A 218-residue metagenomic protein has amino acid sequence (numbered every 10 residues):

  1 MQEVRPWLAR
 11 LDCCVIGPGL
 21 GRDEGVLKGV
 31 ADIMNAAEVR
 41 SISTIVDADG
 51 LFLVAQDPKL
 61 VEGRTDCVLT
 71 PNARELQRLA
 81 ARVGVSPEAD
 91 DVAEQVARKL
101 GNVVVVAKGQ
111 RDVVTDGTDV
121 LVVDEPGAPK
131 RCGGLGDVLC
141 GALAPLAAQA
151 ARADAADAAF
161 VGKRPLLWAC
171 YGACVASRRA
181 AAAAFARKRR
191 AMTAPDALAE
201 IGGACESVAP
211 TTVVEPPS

Functional and structural regions predicted by a protein language model:
M1-E125, F160, E206, P210-S218: Glycine-rich phosphate/dinucleotide-binding loop and adjoining beta-alpha-beta core of small-molecule
E3-D12, G19, K163-A186: Extended, compositionally biased low-complexity polar/Lys-Gly-rich tracts and adjacent boundary/linker regions are
N72, A81-G84, L143-A151, Y171-A181 (+2 more regions): Hydrophobic alpha-helix feature that most strongly marks membrane-spanning transmembrane helices and their immediate
R78, C132-V161, P165-A176: Short, small-residue alpha-helix embedded
V122-G134: Short pre-catalytic strand/loop immediately N-terminal to key active-site residues, enriched for Gly-Thr
R178-S218: Charged C-terminal helix
